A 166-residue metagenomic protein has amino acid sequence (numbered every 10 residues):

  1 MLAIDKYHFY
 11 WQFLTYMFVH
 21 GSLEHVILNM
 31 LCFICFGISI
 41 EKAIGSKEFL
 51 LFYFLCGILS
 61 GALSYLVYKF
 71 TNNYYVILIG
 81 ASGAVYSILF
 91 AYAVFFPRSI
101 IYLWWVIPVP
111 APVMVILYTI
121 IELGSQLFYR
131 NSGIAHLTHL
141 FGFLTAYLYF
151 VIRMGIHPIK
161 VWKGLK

Functional and structural regions predicted by a protein language model:
M1-K166: A detector for small-residue-rich transmembrane helices and their helix-helix packing motifs
